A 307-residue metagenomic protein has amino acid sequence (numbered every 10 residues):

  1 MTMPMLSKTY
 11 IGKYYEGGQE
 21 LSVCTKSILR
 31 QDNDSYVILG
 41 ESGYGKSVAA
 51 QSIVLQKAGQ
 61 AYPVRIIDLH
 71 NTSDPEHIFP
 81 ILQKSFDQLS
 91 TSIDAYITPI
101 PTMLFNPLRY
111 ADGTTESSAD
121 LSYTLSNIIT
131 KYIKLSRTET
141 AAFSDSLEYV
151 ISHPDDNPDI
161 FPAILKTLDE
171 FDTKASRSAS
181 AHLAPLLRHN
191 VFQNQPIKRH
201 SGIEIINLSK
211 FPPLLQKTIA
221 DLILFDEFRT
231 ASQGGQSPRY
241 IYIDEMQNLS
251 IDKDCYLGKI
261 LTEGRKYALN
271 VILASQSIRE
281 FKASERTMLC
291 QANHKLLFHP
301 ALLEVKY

Functional and structural regions predicted by a protein language model:
M1-E41, A49, I53-Q56, C255: Basic- and hydrophobic-enriched, low-structure N-terminal and domain-boundary segments that flank ATP-binding catalytic
T2-P4, E16, S52-L269, L273 (+2 more regions): P-loop NTPase motor domains
K13, T25-S27, N207-K210, P300: Flexible glycine-/small-residue-rich
K46: Conserved lysine of the Walker
L249-D252, H294, F298: Short, contiguous acidic/charged loop-to-helix segments that flank catalytic cores in large enzymes
E280, Q291, A301-K306: Replace "adjacent to P-loop NTPase cores in ATP/GTP-dependent enzymes" with "adjacent to NTP-binding cores
E285-L297: A short helix-turn-beta junction within AAA+ P-loop NTPase domains corresponding to the substrate/partner-engaging
